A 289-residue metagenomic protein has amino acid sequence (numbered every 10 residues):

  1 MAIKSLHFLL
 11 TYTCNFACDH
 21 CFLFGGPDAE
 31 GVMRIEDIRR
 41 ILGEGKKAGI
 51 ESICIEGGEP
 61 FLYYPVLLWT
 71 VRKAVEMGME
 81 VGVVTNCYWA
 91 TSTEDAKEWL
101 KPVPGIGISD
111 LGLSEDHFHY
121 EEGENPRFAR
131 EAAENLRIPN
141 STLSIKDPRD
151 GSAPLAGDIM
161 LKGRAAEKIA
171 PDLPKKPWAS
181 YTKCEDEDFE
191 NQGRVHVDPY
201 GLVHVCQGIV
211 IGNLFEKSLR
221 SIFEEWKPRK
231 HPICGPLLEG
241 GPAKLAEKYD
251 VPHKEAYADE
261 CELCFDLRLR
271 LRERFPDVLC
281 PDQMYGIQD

Functional and structural regions predicted by a protein language model:
M1-N86, A90-E94, D282, D289: Conserved alpha-helical substructure of the radical SAM core
H7, T11-C14, P199, K254-Y257: Residue-level signal for mature regions of secreted extracellular proteins and peptides
C14, C18-C21, G201, C206 (+1 more regions): Short cysteine clusters
H20, F24-P27, G212, L267-R270: Secreted/processed peptides and extracellular or luminal domains of membrane proteins
E94-L100: Alpha-helical scaffolding within the catalytic cores of extracellular/periplasmic polymer-degrading hydrolases
L100-P228, R274-D277: Radical SAM enzyme [4Fe-4S]-AdoMet core and its adjacent flexible, acidic and glycine-rich loops/tails across
L214-D289: Flexible mid-to-C-terminal extensions adjoining Fe-S/redox cofactors in radical SAM and related proteins
